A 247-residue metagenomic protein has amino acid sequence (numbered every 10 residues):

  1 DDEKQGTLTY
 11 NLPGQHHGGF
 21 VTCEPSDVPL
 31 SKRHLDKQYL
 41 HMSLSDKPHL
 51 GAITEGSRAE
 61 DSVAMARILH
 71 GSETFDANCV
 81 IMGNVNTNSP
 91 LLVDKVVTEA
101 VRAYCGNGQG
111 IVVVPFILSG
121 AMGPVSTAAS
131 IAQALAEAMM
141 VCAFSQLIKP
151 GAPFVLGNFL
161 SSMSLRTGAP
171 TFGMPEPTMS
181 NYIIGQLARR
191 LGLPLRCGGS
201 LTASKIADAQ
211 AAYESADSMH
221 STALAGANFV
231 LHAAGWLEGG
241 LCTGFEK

Functional and structural regions predicted by a protein language model:
D1-P124, A128: Catalytic alpha/beta active-site cores
H41-G51, A132-A143, S180, H220: Acidic, His- and aromatic-enriched active-site or binding-groove loops in soluble protein domains that engage sugars
S43-L44, C105-G106, M140-K149, Q186-L191 (+1 more regions): Alpha-helix C-terminal capping segments
M82-P90, G123-A134, L165-T178: Glycine-rich tight-turn/loop motif centered on a GG-T
P115, I148-N158, P194-G199, A225-E238: Glycine-rich phosphate/pyrophosphate-binding loops and their adjacent beta-strand/loop elements at enzyme active sites
A138-R196: Phosphate/pyrophosphate-binding betaalpha-module
P170-Y182, G199, I206-S221: Thiamine diphosphate
K205-K247: C-terminal catalytic subdomain
